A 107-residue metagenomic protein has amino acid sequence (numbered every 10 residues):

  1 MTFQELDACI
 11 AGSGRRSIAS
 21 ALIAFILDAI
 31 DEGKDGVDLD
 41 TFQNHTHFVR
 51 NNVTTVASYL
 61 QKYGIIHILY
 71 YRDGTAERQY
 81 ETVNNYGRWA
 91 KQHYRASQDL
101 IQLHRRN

Functional and structural regions predicted by a protein language model:
M1, Q61, L103-N107: Short intrinsically disordered terminal tails
M1-F25: Short alpha-helical segments that sit at the start of domains
R15-I18, Y71-R105: Short, cationic-aromatic polyanion-contact patches
I26-I30: Short helix-to-turn junction characteristic of helix-turn-helix DNA-binding domains, especially the helix
E32-H45: Short acidic, hydrophobic short linear motifs in intrinsically disordered regions
H47-K62: Short amphipathic alpha-helical interaction segments
Q61-G74: A short, conserved structural fragment
